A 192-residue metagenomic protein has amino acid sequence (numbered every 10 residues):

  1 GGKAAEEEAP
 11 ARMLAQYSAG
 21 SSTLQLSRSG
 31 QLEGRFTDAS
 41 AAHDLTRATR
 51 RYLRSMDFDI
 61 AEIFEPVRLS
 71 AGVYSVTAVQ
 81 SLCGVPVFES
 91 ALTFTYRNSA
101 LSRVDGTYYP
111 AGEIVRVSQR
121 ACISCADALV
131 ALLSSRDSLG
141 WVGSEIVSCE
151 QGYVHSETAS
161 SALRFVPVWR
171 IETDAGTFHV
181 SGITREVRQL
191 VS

Functional and structural regions predicted by a protein language model:
G1-F64, T77-G84: Preferential activation on post-signal-peptide N-terminal prodomains/segments of secreted or lumenal proteins
A11-M13, S90, P167, G176: Residue-level marker for the onset of beta-strands and adjacent loop->beta junctions in well-ordered domains
S22, P86, A100, G176-T177: Short acidic/polar mixed-charge low-complexity motifs
A48-A91, Y96, A100-R164: Segments that shape or occlude catalytic/ligand-binding pockets
T49, F94, P167-E172, V180-R185: Conserved histidines in hydrophobic membrane contexts and catalytic metal-binding motifs
Y109-A111, F178, E186-R188: Short, surface-exposed beta-strand-loop junctions and turns on beta-sheet-rich folds
S161-A162, R170, R188: Helix-boundary/low-complexity linker signature
V191-S192: Short, solvent-exposed mixed-charge patches
